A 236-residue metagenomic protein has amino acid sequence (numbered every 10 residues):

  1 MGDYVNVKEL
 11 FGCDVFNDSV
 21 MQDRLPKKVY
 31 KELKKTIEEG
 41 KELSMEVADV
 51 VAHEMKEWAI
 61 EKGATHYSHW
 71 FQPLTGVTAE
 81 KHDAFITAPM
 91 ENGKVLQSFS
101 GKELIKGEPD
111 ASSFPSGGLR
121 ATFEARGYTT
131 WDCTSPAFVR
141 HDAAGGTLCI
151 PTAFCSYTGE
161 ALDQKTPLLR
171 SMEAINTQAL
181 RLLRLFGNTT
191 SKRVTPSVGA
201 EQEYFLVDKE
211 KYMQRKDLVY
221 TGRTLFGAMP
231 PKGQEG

Functional and structural regions predicted by a protein language model:
G2-D14, S19-S100, I105-F123: Histidine/acidic residue-rich metal-binding segments in metalloenzymes
A125-G236: Glycine-rich, acidic/polar active-site loops that bind/position phosphate-bearing ligands
